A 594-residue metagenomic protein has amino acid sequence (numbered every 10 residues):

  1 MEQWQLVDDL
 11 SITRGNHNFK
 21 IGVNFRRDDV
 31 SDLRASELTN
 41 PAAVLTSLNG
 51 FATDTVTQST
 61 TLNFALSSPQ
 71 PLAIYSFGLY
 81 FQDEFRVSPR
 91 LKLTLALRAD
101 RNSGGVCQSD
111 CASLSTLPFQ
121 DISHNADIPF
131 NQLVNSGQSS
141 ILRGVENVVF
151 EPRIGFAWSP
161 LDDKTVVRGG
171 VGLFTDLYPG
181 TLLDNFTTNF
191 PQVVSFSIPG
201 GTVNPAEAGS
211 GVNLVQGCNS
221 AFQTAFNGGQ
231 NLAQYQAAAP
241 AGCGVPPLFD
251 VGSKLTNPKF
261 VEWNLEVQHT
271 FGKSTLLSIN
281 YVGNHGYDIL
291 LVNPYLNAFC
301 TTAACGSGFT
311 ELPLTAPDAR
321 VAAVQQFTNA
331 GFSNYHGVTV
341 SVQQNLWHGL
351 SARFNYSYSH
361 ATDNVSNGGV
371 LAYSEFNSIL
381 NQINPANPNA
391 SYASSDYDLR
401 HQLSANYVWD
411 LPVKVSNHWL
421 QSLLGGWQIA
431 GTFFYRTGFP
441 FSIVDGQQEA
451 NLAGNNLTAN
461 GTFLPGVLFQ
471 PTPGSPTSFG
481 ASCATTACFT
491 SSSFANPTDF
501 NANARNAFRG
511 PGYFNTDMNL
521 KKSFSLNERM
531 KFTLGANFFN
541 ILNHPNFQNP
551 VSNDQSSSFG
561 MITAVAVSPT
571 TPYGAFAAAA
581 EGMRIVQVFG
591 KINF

Functional and structural regions predicted by a protein language model:
M1-Q5, D250: His/Cys-centered metal/cofactor-coordination and adjacent catalytic loops
E2, K20-D162, V370-S374: Signature of Gram-negative outer-membrane beta-barrel scaffolds
K20, T94, V166-R168, N417-W419: Surface-exposed patches in mature extracellular/periplasmic domains of secreted proteins
L38-A65, L114-A126, T188-G242, A303-G308 (+1 more regions): Core domains of carbohydrate- and sulfate-ester-processing enzymes
R90, G104, K164, Q230-L232 (+1 more regions): Short, solvent-exposed micro-motifs at the edges of structured domains
I141-G180, K259-V261, S394-V415: Repeat-solenoid scaffold signature
K164-V203, Y287-P294, A430-T437: Surface-exposed extracellular loop regions of Gram-negative outer-membrane beta-barrel proteins, predominantly
